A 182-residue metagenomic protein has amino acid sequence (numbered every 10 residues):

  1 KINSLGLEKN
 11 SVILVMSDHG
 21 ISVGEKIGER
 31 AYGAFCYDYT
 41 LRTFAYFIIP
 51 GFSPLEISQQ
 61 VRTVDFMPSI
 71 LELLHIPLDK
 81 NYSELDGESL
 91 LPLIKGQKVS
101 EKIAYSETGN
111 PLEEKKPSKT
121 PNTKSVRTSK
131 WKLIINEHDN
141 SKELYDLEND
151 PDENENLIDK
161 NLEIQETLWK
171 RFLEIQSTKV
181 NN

Functional and structural regions predicted by a protein language model:
K1-I13, L73, E174-K179: A long, amphipathic alpha-helix that forms part of the scaffold/cap immediately adjacent to metal-dependent active
S4-E56, V61-R62: Histidine-centered active-site microenvironments of extracellular/periplasmic hydrolases and transferases
L7, R62, D86, N181-N182: Replace "multi-pass membrane enzymes" with "multi-pass membrane proteins
I21-E25, S53, M67, E72-L147 (+1 more regions): C-terminal cap/loop subdomain of S1 sulfatases and analogous C-terminal strand-loop tails that border
R30-Y32, G51-V61, L74-N81, E153-D159: Active-site rim elements
I57-V64, E84, T120, L162: Short, solvent-exposed loop/helix junctions and linker helices that flank or host conserved functional motifs
D150: Intrinsically disordered, low-complexity polar regions and short flexible loop motifs
L157-N182: Long, internal low-complexity/basic segments
